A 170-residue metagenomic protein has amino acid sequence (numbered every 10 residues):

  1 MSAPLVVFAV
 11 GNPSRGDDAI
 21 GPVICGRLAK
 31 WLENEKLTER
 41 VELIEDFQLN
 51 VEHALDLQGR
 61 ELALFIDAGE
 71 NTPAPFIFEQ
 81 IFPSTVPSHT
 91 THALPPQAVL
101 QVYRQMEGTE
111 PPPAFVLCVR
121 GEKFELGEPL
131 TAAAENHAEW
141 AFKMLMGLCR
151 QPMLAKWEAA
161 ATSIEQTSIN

Functional and structural regions predicted by a protein language model:
M1-G121, E128-W140, M146-N170: N-terminal catalytic or cofactor-binding beta/alpha core of small enzyme domains
